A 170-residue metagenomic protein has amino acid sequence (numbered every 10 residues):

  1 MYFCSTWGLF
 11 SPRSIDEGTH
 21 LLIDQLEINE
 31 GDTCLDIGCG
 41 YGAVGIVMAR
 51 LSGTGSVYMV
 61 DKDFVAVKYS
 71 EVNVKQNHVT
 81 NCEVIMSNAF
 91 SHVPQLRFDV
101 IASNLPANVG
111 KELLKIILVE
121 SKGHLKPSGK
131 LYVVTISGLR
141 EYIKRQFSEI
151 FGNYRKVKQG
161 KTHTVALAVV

Functional and structural regions predicted by a protein language model:
M1-P12: Non-catalytic substrate-recognition/targeting regions of SAM-dependent transferases
C4, E83-I85, R155-V157: General small-molecule cofactor/ligand-binding pocket signal
E17-P94, V100-S103: Conserved SAM/SAH cofactor-binding pocket of Class I
D99-E112: A short SAM/SAH-binding and catalytic strip from SAM-dependent methyltransferases
K115-P127: A short glycine-rich, Lys/Arg-flanked "PGG" loop and its adjoining helix->strand segment in the class I
S128-I136: Conserved beta-strand signature within the Rossmann-like core of class I S-adenosyl-L-methionine
I136-G152: Conserved class I S-adenosyl-L-methionine
Q159-V170: Core SAM-dependent methyltransferase catalytic element
